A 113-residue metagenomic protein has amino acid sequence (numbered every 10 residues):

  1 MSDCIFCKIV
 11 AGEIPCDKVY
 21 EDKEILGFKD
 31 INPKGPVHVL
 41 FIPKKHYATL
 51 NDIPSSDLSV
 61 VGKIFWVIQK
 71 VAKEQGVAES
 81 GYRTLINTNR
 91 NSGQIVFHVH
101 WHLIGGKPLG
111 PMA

Functional and structural regions predicted by a protein language model:
M1-A113: HIT superfamily nucleotide-processing domains
